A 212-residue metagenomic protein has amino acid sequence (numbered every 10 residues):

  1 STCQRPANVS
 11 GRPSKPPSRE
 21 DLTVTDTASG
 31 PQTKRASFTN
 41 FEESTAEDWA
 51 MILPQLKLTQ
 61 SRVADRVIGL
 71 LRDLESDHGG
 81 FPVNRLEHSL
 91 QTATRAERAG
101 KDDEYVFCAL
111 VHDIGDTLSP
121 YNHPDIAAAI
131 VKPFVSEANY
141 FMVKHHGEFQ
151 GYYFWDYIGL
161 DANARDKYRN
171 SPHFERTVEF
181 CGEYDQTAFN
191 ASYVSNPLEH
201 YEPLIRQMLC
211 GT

Functional and structural regions predicted by a protein language model:
C3, R12-L110, I114-T212: Metal-dependent phosphohydrolase cores
